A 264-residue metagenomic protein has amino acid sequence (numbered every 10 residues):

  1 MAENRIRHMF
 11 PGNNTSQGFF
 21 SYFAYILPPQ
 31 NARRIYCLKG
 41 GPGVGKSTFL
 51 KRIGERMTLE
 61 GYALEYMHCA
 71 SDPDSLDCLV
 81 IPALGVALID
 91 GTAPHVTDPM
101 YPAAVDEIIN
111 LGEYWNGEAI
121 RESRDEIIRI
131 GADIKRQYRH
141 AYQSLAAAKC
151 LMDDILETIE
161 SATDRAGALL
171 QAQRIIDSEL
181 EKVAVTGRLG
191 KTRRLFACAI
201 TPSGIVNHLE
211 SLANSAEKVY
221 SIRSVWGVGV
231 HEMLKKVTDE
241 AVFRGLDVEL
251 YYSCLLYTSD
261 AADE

Functional and structural regions predicted by a protein language model:
M1-F23, V183-L209: N-terminal pre-Walker A segment at the start of P-loop NTPase domains
I26-A32, E210-A216: Phosphate-binding P-loop
I35-K39, V44-D77, L84-V96, A104-E107 (+1 more regions): An N-terminal, globular interaction/scaffold subdomain
L38-K51, K218-T238: Glycine-rich phosphate-binding P-loop
R56-G61, V237-D247: Short helix-loop-beta junction
Y62-D72, R244-L255: Short beta-strand-centered segment that lines the nucleotide-binding/catalytic pocket of NTP-utilizing
L79-P82, A87, G91-E179, E264: Replace "adjacent to P-loop NTPase cores in ATP/GTP-dependent enzymes" with "adjacent to NTP-binding cores
Y257-D263: Conserved small/polar residues in nucleotide/adenosyl-binding loops
